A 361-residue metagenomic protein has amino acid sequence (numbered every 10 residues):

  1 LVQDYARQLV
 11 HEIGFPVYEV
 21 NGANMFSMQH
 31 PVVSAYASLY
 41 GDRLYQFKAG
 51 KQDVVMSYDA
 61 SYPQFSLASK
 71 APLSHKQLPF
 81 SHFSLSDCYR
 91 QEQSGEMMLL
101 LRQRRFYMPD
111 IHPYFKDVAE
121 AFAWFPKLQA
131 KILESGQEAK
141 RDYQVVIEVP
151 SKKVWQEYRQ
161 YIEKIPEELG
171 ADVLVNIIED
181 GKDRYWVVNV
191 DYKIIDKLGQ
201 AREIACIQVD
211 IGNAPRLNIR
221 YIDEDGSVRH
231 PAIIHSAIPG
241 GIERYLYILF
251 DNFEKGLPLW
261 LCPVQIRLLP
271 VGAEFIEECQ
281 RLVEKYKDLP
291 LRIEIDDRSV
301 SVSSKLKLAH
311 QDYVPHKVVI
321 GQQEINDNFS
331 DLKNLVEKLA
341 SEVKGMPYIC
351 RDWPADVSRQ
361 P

Functional and structural regions predicted by a protein language model:
L1-P361: NTP/phosphate- and nucleic-acid-binding module
